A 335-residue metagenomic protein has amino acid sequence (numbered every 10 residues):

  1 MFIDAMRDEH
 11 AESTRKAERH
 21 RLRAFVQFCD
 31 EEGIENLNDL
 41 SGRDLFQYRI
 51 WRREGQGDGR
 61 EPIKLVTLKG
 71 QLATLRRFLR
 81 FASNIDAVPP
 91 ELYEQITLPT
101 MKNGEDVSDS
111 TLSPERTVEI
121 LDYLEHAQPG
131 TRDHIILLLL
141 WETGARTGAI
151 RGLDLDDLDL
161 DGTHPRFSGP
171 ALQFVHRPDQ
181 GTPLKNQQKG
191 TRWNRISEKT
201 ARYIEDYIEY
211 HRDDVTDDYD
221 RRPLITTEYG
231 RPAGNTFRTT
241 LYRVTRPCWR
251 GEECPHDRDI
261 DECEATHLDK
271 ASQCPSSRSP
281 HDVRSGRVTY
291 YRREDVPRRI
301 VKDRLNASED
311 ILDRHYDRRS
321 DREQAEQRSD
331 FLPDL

Functional and structural regions predicted by a protein language model:
F2-V107: N-terminal core-binding DNA-recognition domain of tyrosine recombinases/integrases
E32, R238-D303, D310: Short, basic (Lys/Arg/His-rich) helix/loop patches that form interaction surfaces in the mid-to-C-terminal regions
D86, L139-L153, E294-V296, L305-A307: A short, glycine-centered helix-capping/turn motif at helix boundaries that positions DNA-contacting or catalytic
P114-T147, R151, Y219: Basic, Lys/Arg- and aromatic-enriched nucleic-acid-binding interface segment
T117, R132-H134, G234, R238 (+1 more regions): Short, leucine-enriched amphipathic alpha-helices that occur as contiguous helical runs
L153-Y203: Conserved tyrosine-mediated DNA breakage-rejoining catalytic core shared by Y-recombinases
T182-E205, Y219-T245, D259-E262: C-terminal catalytic core of Y-nucleophile DNA break-rejoin enzymes
L305-D330: Catalytic-site neighborhood detector that most strongly recognizes the C-terminal catalytic loop/helix of tyrosine
